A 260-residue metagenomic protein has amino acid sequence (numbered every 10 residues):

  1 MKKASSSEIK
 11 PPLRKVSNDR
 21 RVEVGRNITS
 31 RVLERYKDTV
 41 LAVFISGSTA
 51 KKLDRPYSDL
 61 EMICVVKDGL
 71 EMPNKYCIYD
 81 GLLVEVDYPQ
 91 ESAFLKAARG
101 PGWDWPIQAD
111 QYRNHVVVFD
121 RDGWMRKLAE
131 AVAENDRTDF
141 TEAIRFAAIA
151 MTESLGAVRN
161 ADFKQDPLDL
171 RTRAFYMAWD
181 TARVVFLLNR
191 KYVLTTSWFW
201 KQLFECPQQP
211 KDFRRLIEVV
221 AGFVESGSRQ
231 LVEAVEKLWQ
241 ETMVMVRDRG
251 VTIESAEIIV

Functional and structural regions predicted by a protein language model:
M1-L41: Helical scaffold of the NTase/Pol beta-like nucleotidyltransferase catalytic core
K2-K3, S7, D136-V260: Conserved nucleotidyltransferase catalytic core and NTase-mimicking acidic/glycine-rich helix/loop elements in nucleic
S5-L13, S17, V24, K75-Y76 (+1 more regions): Conserved NTP/Mg2+-binding pocket subregion across the NTase superfamily
L33-E34, I63, R145-F146: Short, 15-30-residue, compositionally biased linear elements with alpha-helical propensity or flexible coil
T39, Y57-S58, D169: Short loop/turn elements that form and flank the Walker-type P-loop nucleotide-binding site in RecA-like NTPase cores
V43-P89: Catalytic metal-binding acidic patch
P56-Y57, A98-R99, S197-F199: Short aromatic-enriched loop/helix-cap "lid" or pocket-rim segments at secondary-structure transitions that line
M62, K96, T196: Short Asp/Glu-rich motifs
